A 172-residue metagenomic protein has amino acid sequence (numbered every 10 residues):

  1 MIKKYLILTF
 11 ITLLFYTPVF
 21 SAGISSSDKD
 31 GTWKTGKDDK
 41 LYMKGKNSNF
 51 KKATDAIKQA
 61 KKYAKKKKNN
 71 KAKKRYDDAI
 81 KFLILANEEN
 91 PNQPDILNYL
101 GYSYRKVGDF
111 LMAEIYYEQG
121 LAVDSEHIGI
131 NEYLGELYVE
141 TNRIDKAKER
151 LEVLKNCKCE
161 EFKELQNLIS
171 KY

Functional and structural regions predicted by a protein language model:
E89, V123, L154-C157: Structural marker of alpha-solenoid helical repeat scaffolds
Q93, H127, C159-F162: Residue-level recognition of tetratricopeptide repeat
K106, E140-T141, K171-Y172: Register position in tetratricopeptide repeats
